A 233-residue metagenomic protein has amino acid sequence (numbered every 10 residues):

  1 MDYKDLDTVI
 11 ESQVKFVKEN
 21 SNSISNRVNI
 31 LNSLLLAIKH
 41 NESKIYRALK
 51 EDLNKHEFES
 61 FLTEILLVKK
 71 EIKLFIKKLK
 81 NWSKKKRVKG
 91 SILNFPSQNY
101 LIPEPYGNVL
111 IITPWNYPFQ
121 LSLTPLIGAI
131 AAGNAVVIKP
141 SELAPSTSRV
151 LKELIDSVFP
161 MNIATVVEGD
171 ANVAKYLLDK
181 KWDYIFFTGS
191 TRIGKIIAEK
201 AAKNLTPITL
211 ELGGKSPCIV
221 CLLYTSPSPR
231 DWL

Functional and structural regions predicted by a protein language model:
M1-Y100: N-terminal Rossmann-like NAD(P)+-binding subdomain of aldehyde/semialdehyde dehydrogenases
N32, K77, E153, R230-D231: Solvent-exposed alpha-helix faces
I92-L223: Rossmann-like NAD(P) dinucleotide-binding subdomain of oxidoreductase/dehydrogenase enzymes
Y224-L233: Single conserved hydrophobic/aromatic residue that forms the stacking wall/gate of nucleotide- or nucleobase-binding
